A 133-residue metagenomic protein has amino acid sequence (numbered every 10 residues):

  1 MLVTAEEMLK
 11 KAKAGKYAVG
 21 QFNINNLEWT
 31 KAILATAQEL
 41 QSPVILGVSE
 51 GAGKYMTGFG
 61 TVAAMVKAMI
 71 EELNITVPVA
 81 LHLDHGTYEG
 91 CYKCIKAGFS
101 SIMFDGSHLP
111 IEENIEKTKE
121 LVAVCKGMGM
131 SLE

Functional and structural regions predicted by a protein language model:
M1-A12, E28-G47: N-terminal glycine-rich anion-binding loops that anchor highly charged ligand groups
M1-G20, K67, E71: N-terminal amphipathic alpha-helix/helix-capping segment at the start of soluble metabolic enzymes
L9, I33-L34, A63-V66, I95 (+1 more regions): A generic alpha-helix structural signal
A12, A37, C94-I95, L121 (+1 more regions): Generic structural signal for hydrophobic
A18-I24, V44-V48, V79-D84, I102-F104 (+1 more regions): Hydrophobic faces of well-ordered beta-strands that scaffold small-molecule active sites in alpha/beta enzyme cores
E28-K31, Y55-A63, H85-C91, G106-S131: Active-site-adjacent beta->alpha loops and helix N-cap segments on the catalytic face of soluble alpha/beta enzymes
E39-I95: Active-site cofactor/substrate anionic-group-binding motifs, chiefly glycine- and Lys/Arg-rich phosphate-binding loops
